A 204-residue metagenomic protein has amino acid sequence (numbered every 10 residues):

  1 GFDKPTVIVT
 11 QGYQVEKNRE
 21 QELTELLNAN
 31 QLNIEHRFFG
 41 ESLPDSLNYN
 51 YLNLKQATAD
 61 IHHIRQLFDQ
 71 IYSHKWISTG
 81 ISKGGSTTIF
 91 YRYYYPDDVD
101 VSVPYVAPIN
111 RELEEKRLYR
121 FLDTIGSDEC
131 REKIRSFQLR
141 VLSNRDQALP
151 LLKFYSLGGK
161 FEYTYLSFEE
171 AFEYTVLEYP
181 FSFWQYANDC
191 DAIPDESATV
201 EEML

Functional and structural regions predicted by a protein language model:
D3-G12: Short beta-strand element of the alpha/beta-hydrolase
Y13-E25: The serine-hydrolase catalytic nucleophile loop
E22-N30, Q70, Y91-D100: Short, surface-exposed basic-aromatic patches at helix termini and helix-loop junctions that form
T24-P44: Conserved alpha/beta-hydrolase
Y51-I71: Alpha/beta-hydrolase active-site loop
Y72-S82: Alpha/beta-hydrolase fold nucleophile elbow
G80-F90: Glycine-rich nucleophile elbow surrounding the catalytic serine of serine-hydrolase chemistry
F90-L204: Alpha/beta-hydrolase
